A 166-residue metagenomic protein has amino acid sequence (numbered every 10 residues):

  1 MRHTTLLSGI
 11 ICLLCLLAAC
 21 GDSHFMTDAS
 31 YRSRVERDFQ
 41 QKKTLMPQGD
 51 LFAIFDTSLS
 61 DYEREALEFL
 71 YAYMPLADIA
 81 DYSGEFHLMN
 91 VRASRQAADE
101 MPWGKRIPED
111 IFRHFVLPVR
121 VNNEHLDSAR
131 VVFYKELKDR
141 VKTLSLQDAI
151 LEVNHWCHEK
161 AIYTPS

Functional and structural regions predicted by a protein language model:
M1, L14-C15, Y62, H125 (+1 more regions): Generic signature of intrinsically disordered, low-complexity, basic-rich segments and short cationic peptides
M1-G9: Bacterial N-terminal signal peptides that target proteins for export
R2-H3, A19, Y163: Short intrinsically disordered, low-complexity coil segments enriched in acidic
H3-T4, S33, Q96, V131: Positively charged, low-complexity intrinsically disordered regions
S8-L17: Bacterial N-terminal signal peptides
L17-A18, D148: Residue-level detector of intrinsically disordered, flexible termini and proteolytic processing junctions
C20-A98: Intrinsically disordered, low-complexity N-terminal segments that are enriched in acidic
A80, G84-S166: Secondary-structure boundary elements
